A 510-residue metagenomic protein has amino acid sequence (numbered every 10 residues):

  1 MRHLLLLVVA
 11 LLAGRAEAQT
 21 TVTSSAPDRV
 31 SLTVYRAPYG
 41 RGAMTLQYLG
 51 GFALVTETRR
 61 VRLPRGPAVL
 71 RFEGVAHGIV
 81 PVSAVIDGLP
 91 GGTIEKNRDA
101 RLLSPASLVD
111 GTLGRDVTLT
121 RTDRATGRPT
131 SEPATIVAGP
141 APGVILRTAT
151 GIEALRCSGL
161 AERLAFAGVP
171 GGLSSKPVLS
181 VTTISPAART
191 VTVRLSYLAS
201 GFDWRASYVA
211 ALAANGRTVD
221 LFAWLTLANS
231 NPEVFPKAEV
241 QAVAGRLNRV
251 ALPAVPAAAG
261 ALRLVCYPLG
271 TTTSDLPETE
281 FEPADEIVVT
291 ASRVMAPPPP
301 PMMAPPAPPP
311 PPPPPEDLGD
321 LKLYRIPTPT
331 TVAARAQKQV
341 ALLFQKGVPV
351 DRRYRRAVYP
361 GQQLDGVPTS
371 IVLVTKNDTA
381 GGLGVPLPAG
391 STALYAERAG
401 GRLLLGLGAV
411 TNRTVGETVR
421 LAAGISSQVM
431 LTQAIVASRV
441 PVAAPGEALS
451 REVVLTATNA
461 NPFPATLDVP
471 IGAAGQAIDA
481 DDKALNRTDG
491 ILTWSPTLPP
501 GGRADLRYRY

Functional and structural regions predicted by a protein language model:
H3, E17-Y510: Long, intrinsically disordered, low-complexity accessory segments associated with secretion and vesicular trafficking
H3-A13: Bacterial N-terminal signal peptides
